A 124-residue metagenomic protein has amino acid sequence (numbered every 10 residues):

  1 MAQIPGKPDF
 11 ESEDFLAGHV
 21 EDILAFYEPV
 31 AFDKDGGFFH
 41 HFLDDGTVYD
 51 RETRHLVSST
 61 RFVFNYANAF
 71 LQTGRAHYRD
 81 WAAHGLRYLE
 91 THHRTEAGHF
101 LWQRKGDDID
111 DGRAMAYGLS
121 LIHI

Functional and structural regions predicted by a protein language model:
M1-H55, A76, A83-H84, Y88 (+1 more regions): Low-complexity, Ser/Thr/Pro/Gly-enriched N-terminal "stalk/linker" regions
V57-Q72, H84-Y88: Non-membrane alpha-helical segments in proteins
T73-A76, R113: Alpha-helix boundary/capping segments in eukaryotic regulatory proteins
K105-D107: DNA polymerase sliding clamps and clamp-related checkpoint/processivity subunits
H123-I124: Conserved small/polar residues in nucleotide/adenosyl-binding loops
